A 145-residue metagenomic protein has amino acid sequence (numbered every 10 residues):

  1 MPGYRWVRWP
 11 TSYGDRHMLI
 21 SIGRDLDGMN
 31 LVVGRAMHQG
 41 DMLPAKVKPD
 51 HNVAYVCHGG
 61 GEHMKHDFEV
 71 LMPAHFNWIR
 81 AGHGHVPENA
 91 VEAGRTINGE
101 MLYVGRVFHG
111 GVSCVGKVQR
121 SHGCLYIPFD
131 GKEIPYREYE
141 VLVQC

Functional and structural regions predicted by a protein language model:
M1-C145: A structural motif
